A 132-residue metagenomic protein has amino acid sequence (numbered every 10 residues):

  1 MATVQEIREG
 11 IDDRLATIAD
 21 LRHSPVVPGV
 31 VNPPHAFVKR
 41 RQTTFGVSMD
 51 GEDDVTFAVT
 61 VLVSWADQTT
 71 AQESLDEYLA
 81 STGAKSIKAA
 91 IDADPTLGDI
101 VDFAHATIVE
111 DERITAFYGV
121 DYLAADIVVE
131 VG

Functional and structural regions predicted by a protein language model:
M1-P33, K39-G132: Charged, amphipathic alpha-helical segments and their flanking helix caps
